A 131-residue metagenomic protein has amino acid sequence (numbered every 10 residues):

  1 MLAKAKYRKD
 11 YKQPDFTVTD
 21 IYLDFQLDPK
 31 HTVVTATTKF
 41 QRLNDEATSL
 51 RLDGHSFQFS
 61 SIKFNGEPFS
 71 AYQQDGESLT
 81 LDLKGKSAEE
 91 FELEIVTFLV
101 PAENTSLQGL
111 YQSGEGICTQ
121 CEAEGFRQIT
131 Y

Functional and structural regions predicted by a protein language model:
M1-Y131: Acidic/His-enriched low-complexity segments
